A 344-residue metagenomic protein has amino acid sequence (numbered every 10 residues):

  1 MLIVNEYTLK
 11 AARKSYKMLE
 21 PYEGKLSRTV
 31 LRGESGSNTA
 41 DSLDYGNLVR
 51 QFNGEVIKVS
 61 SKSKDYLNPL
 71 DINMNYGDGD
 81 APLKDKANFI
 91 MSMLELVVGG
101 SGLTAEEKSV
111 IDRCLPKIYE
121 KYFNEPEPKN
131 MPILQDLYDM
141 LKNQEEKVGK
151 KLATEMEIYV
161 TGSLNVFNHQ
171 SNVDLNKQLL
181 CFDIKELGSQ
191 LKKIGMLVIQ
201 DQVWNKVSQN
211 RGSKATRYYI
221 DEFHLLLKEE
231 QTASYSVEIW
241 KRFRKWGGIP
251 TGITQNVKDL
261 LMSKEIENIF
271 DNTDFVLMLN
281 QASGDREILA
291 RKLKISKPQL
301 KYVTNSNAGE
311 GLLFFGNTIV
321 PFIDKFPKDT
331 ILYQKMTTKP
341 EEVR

Functional and structural regions predicted by a protein language model:
M1-K10: N-terminal, intrinsically disordered charge-dense segments
Y7, N38-D41: Intrinsic-disorder-associated, low-complexity terminal segments enriched in Asp/Asn/His/Tyr and depleted of Lys/Arg
Y45-S63, N68-G248, L261-K264, Y302-S306 (+1 more regions): P-loop NTPase motor domains
L227-E229, I253-N256: Short, flexible loop segments at the rims of nucleotide/cofactor-binding pockets, characterized by
F243, I249-Q255, M278: Structural recognition of the conserved hydrophobic beta-strand(s) that form the central parallel beta-sheet of P-loop
V257-R344: C-terminal regions of RecA-like/P-loop NTPase motor modules
